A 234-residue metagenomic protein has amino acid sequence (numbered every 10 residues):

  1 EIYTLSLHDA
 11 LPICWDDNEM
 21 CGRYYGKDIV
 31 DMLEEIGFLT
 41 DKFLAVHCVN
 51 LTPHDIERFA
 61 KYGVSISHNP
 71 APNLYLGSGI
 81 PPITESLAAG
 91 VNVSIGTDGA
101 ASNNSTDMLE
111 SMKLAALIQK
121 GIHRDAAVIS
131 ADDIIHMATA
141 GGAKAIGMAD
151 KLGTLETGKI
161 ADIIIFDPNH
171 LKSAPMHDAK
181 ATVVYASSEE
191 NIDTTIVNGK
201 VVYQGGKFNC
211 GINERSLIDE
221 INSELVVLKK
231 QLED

Functional and structural regions predicted by a protein language model:
E1-D9: Single conserved hydrophobic/aromatic residue that forms the stacking wall/gate of nucleotide- or nucleobase-binding
S6, F38-D41, R58-S67, A88-V93: Glycine-enriched alpha-helix->loop->beta-strand junction motifs that scaffold or abut catalytic
A10, A45, F59, I66 (+5 more regions): Conserved, mostly hydrophobic/aromatic
P12-I13, P70-L74, G99-A101: Short, acidic/turn-prone active-site loops that include or flank metal/cofactor- and phosphate-binding residues
W15-I29, D55-E57, G77-S86, N103-K120: Histidine/acidic-residue-rich catalytic or RNA/ligand-binding cores of hydrolases and nuclease-related proteins
E35-K42, T84-H170, A186-S187: His/Asp/Glu-enriched, well-ordered alpha-helical/loop segment that forms or immediately abuts the divalent-metal
F43-T52, N69-N73: Catalytic beta/alpha-barrel core
T139-D234: Active-site microenvironment of metallo-dependent hydrolases
